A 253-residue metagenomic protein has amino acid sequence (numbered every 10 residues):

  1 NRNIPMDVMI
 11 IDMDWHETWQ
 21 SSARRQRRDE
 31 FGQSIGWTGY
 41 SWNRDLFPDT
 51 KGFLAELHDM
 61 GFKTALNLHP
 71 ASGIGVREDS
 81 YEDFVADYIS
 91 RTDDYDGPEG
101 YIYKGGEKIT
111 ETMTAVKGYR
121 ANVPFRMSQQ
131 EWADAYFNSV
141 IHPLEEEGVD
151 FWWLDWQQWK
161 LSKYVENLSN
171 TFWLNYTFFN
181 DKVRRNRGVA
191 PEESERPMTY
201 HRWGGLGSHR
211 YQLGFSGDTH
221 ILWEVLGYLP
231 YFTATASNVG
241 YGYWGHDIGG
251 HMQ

Functional and structural regions predicted by a protein language model:
N1-Q253: Catalytic-domain carbohydrate-binding cleft regions of carbohydrate-active enzymes
